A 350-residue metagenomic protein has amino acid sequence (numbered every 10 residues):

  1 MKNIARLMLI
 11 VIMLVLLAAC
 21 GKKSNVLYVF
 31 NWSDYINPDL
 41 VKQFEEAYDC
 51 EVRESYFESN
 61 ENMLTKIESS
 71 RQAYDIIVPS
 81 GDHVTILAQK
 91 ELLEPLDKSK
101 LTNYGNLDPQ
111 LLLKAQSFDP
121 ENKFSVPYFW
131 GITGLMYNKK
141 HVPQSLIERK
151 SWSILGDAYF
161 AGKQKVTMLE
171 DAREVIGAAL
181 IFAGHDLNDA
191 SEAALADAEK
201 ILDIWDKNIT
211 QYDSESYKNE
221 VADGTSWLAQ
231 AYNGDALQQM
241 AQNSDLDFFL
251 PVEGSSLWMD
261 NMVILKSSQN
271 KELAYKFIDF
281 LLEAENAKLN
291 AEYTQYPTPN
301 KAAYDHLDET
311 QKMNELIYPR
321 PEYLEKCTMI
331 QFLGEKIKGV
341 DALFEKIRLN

Functional and structural regions predicted by a protein language model:
M1-L27, N350: Short, low-complexity disordered leader/linker segments with a strong preference for bacterial N-terminal type II
C20-L87, N219: Early extracytoplasmic/lumenal segment of secretory-pathway proteins
V78-N208, D213-A222: Extracytoplasmic ligand-binding site segments that recognize negatively charged/polar headgroups
V84-I86, L228-D245: A ligand-binding cleft/hinge motif common to bilobed small-molecule-binding domains
M136-H141, I181-F182, W258-N270, L289-N290: A bilobed periplasmic-binding-protein/Venus flytrap-type ligand-binding module shared by bacterial periplasmic
L195-I204, Q242-K266: Periplasmic-binding protein-like
L265-L324: Mature extracytoplasmic/periplasmic domains
P321-N350: Conserved C-terminal helix/tail region of periplasmic/extracytoplasmic solute-binding proteins
